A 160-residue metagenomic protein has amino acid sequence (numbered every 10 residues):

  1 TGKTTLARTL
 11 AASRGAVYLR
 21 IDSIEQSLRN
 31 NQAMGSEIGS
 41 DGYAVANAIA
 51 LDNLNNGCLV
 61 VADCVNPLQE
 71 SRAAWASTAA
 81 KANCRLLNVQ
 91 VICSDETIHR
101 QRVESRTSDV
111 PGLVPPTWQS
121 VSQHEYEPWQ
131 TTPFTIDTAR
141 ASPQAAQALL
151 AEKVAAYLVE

Functional and structural regions predicted by a protein language model:
G2: Conserved glycine(s) of the Walker
T5-C58: Conserved substrate/cofactor phosphate-moiety recognition/catalytic segment in nucleotide-dependent phosphotransferases
S23-E25, P67, I92-I98, R140-P143: Conserved nucleotide-binding/hydrolysis micro-motifs of P-loop NTPases
M34-G39, A79-K81, S105-S108: Short, hinge-like loop/turn segments at secondary-structure boundaries
S40-L86: Glycine-rich phosphate-binding loop used to anchor ATP phosphates in small-molecule kinases, encompassing both
A82-V103, I136: Conserved phosphate-donor/acceptor-positioning beta-strand/loop module used by diverse small-molecule
S105-L149, Y157-E160: Small-molecule kinase domains that catalyze NTP-dependent phosphoryl transfer to phosphate-bearing small molecules
